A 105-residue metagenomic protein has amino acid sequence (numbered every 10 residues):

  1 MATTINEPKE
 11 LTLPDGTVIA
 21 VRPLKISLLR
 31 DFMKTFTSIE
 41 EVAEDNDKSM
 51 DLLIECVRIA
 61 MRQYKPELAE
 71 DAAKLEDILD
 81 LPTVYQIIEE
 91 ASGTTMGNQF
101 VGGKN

Functional and structural regions predicted by a protein language model:
A2-P8, A20-N105: Short, surface-exposed, charged amphipathic helix/loop patches that serve as local interaction elements
P14-G16: Glycine-centered tight beta-turn/hairpin loop motif at sheet-sheet or coil-to-beta transitions
